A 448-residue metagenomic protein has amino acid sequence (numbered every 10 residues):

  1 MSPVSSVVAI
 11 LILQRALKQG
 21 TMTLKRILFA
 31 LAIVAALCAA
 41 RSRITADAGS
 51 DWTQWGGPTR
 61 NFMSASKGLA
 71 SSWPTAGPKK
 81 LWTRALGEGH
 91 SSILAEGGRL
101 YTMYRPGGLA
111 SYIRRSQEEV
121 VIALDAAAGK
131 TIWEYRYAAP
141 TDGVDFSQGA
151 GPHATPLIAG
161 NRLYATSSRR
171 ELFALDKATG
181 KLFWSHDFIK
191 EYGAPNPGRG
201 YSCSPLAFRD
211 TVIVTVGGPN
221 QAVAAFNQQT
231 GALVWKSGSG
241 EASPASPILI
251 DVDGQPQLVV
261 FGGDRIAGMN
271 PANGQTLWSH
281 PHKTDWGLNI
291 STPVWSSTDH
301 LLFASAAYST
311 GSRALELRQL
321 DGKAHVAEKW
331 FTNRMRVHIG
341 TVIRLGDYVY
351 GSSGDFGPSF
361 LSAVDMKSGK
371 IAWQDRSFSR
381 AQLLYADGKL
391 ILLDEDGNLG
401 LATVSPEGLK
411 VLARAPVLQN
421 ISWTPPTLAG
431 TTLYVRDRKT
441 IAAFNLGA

Functional and structural regions predicted by a protein language model:
M1-I10, Q14-Q19, K25, L31: Short, low-complexity, charge-dense intrinsically disordered segments
M1-S5, M22, L37, R41 (+1 more regions): Intrinsically disordered, low-complexity segments enriched in Ser/Pro/Gly/Ala and basic residues
S5-A9, A35, T45, A224: N-terminal non-cleavable signal-anchor helices
R15-A16, G20, I27, S42-I44 (+1 more regions): Positively charged, low-complexity intrinsically disordered regions
K18-Q19, I33, A46, S50: Intrinsic disorder/low-complexity signal
T21, A32-I33, K67, A443: Enrichment for repetitive, rod-forming helical segments
A30-C38: Bacterial N-terminal signal peptides
R41-A448: Noncatalytic, solvent-exposed loop/strand surfaces of beta-propeller-type extracellular/periplasmic domains
